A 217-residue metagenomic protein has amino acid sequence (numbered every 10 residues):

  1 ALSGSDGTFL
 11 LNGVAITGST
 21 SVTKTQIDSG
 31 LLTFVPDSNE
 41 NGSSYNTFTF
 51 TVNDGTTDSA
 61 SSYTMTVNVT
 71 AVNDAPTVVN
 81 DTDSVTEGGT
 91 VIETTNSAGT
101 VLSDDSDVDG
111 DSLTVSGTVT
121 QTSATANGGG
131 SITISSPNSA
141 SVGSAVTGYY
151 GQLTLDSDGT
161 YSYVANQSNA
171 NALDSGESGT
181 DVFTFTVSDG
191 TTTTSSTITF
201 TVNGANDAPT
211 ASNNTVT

Functional and structural regions predicted by a protein language model:
A1-N12, I16, D37-N39, D74-V146 (+1 more regions): Extracellular ectodomain surface segments
L2-V72, I92, P137-G204: Acidic, turn/loop-rich segments in luminal/extracellular domains of secretory-pathway and cell-surface proteins
